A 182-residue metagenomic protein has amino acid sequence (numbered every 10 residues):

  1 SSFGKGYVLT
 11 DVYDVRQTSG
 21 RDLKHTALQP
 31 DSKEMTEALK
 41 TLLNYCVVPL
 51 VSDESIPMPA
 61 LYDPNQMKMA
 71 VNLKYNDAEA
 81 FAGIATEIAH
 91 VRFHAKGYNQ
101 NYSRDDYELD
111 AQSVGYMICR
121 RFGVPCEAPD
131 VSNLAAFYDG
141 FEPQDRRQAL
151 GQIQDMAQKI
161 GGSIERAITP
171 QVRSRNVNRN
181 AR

Functional and structural regions predicted by a protein language model:
S1-R182: N-terminal accessory/interface modules of nucleic-acid-binding and processing proteins
